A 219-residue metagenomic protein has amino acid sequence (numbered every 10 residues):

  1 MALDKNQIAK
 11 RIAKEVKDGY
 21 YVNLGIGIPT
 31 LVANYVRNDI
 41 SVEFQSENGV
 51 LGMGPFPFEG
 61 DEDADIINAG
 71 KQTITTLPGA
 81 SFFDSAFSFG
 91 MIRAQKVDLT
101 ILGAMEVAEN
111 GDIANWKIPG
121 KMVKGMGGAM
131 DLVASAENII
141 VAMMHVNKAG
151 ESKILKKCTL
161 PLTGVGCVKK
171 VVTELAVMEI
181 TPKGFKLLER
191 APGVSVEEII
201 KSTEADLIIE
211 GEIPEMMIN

Functional and structural regions predicted by a protein language model:
M1-L77: N-terminal active-site beta-alpha-beta segment that forms phosphate/nucleotide-binding and substrate-recognition loops
L3-Q7, F58-N219: Conserved phosphate- and dinucleotide-binding cores of soluble alpha/beta proteins, encompassing both enzyme active
